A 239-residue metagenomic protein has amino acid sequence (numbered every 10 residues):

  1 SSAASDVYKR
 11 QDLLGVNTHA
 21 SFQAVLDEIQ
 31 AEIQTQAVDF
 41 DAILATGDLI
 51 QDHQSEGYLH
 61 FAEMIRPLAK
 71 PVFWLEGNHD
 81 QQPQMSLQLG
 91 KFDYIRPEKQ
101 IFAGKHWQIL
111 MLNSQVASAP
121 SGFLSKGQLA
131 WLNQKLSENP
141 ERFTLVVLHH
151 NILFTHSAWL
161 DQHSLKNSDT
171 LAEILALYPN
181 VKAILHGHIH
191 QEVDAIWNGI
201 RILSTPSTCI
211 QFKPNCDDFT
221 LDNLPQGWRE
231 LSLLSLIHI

Functional and structural regions predicted by a protein language model:
S1, E76, K105, N113 (+1 more regions): Residues at the C-termini of beta-strands that transition into short coil/loop
S2-Y8, H238-I239: Short, small-residue-biased leader/transition segments that mark boundaries at the very start of proteins
D6-K9, Q51-E56, N78-M85, A117-P120 (+3 more regions): Active-site environment of divalent metal-dependent phosphoester hydrolases
R10-N17, S118, S157-H163, D217-F219: Short glycine-enriched, charge-decorated loop/helix-capping segments at active-site entrances that position
V16-A24, E28, I174, I196-I237: Binuclear metal-dependent phosphoesterase catalytic core
N17-E98, G104, L177: Core catalytic region of metal-dependent phosphoesterases/phosphodiesterases, especially metallo-beta-lactamase-like
V25-A42, G122-L203: His/acidic metal-ligating clusters that form di-metal
E98-K105, V193-N198, L231: Short acidic-hydrophobic surface loop/beta-edge motif
